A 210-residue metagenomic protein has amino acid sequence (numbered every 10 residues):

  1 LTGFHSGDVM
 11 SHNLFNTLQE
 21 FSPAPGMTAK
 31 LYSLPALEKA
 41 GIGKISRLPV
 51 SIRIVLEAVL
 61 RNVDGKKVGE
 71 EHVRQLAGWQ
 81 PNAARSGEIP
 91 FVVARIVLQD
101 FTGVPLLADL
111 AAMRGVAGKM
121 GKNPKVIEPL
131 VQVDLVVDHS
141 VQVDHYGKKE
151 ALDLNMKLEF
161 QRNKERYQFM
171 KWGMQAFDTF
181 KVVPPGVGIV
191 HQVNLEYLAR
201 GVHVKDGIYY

Functional and structural regions predicted by a protein language model:
L1-V9: Short, Lys/Arg-enriched N-terminal segments with co-localized hydrophobic residues within the first ~10-30 amino acids
D8-Y210: Fe-S-dependent hydro-lyases/dehydratases of central metabolism
